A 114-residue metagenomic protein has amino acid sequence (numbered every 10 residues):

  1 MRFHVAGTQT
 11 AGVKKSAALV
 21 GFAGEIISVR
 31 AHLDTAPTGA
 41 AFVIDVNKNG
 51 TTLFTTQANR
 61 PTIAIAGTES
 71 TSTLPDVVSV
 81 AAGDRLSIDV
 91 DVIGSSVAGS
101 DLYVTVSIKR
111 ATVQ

Functional and structural regions predicted by a protein language model:
M1-F3, S28-R30, T56-I63, D91: Short secondary-structure boundary micro-motifs
M1-V43, S95-Q114: Beta-sheet-rich sandwich/jelly-roll-like modules and their strand-loop junctions
T10, T52, D84-L86: Solvent-exposed, low-complexity segments and loops of surface/extracellular structural proteins
G24, A81-D84: Surface-exposed loop/turn positions
T35-A82: Terminal beta-strand-rich extracellular "head" domains that mediate receptor/glycan or other ligand binding
I88-S96: Short beta-strand-plus-loop segments that form exposed binding edges in beta-rich domains
